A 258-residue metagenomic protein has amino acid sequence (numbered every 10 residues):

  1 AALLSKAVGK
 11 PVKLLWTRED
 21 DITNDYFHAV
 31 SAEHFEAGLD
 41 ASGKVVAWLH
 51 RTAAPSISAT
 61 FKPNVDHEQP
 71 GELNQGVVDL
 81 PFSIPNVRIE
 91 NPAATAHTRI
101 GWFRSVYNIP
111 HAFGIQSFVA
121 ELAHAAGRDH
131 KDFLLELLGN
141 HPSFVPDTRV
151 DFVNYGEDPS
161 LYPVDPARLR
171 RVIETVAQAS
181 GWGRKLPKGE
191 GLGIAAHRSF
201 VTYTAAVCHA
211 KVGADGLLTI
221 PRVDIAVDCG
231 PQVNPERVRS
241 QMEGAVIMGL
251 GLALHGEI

Functional and structural regions predicted by a protein language model:
A1-I258: Cofactor-binding beta-sheet edge motifs in enzyme active sites
